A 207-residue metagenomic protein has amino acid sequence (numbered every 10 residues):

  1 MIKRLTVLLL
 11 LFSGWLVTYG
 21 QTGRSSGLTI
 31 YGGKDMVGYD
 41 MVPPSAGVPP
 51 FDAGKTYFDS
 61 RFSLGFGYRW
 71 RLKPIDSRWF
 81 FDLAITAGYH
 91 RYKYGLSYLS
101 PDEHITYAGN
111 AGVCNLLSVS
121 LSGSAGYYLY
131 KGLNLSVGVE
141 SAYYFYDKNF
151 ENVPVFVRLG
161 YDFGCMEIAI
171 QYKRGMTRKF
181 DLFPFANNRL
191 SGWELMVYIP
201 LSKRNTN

Functional and structural regions predicted by a protein language model:
M1-G27, V197: Bacterial Sec-dependent N-terminal signal peptides
T22-L28, F62, I75-L83, N115 (+3 more regions): Outer-envelope beta-barrel architecture signal
G23-G27, M36-S45, P50-D52, F150-N207: Predominantly the C-terminal beta-signal and adjacent terminal strand-loop region of outer-membrane beta-barrel
K34, L64-W70, I85-Y89, V119-Y127 (+4 more regions): Residues on the lipid-exposed face of transmembrane beta-strands in outer-membrane beta-barrel proteins
M36-T56, Y89-C114, F145-N149, K179-A186: Flexible, solvent-exposed loop segments that connect beta-strands
A46-I85: N-terminal, post-signal-peptide region of Sec/Tat-exported proteins
R69-D82, T86-Y92, Y98-D102, G112-G138: Detector for outer-membrane/organellar transmembrane beta-barrel domains, recognizing the amphipathic beta-strand
N134-G138, K148, P154-F156: Structural signature of Gram-negative outer-membrane beta-barrels, strongest in the C-terminal barrel of TonB-dependent
